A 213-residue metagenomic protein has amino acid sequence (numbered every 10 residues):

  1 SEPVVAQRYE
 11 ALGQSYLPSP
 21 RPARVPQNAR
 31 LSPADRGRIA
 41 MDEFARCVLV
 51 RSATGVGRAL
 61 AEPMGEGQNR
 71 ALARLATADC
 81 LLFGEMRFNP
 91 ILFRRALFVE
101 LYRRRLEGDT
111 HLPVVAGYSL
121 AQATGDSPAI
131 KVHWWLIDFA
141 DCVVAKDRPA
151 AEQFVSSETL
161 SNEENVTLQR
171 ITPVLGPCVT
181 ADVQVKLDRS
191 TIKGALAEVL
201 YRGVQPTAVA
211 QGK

Functional and structural regions predicted by a protein language model:
E2-E100: N-terminal Sec/ER secretory leader and immediately downstream segment of secreted/extracellular precursors
G37, L92, L106-H111, A208-Q211: Functional cleft and adjacent loop/helix regions within the main domain that mediate ligand binding or catalysis
L49-A73, D147-P173, V179: Extended intrinsically disordered, low-complexity coil regions enriched in Ser, Thr, Gly, Ala and often Pro
R87, L92, G108-D109, Q122-G125 (+4 more regions): Extended amphipathic alpha-helical regions
R94-L160: Extended amphipathic alpha-helical interaction segments
N165-K213: A cross-kingdom marker for long, charged
